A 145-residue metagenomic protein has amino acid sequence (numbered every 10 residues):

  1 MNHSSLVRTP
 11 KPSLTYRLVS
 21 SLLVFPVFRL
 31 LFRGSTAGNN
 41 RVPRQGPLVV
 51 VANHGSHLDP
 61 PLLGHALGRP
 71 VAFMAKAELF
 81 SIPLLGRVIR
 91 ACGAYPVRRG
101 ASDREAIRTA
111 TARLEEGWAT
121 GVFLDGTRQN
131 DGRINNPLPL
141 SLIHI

Functional and structural regions predicted by a protein language model:
M1, I143-I145: Short, basic, low-complexity termini and linkers enriched in Ser/Thr/Gly/Pro that act as targeting/leader peptides
N2-L30: Extreme N-terminal tail/first-helix region
P12-S13, L30-I143: Soluble catalytic domains of membrane acyltransferases
